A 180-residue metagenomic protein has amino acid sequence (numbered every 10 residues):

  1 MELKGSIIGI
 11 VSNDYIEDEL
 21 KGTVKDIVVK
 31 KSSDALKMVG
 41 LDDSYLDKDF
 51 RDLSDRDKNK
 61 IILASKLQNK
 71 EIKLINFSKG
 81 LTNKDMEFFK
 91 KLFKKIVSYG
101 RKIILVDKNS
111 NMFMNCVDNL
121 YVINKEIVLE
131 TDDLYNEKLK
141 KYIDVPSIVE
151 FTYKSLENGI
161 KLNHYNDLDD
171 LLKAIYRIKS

Functional and structural regions predicted by a protein language model:
M1-G22: Glycine-rich P-loop/Walker A and Walker A-like loops and their local beta1-loop-alpha1 context in P-loop NTPases
A35-D52: Conserved ABC nucleotide-binding domain
R56-L74: GG-anchored amphipathic helix commonly corresponding to the ABC/SMC/Rad50 NBD signature/C-loop
K70-I72, L92-N109: Conserved catalytic loops of ABC-family nucleotide-binding domains
G80-L92: Conserved D-loop/post-Walker B switch-helix segment of ABC ATPase nucleotide-binding domains
F88, N109-C116: Conserved H-loop
D118-D132: H-loop (His-switch) and adjacent beta-strand-loop-beta switch element of ABC-type ATPase nucleotide-binding domains
K138-S180: ABC ATPase nucleotide-binding domains
